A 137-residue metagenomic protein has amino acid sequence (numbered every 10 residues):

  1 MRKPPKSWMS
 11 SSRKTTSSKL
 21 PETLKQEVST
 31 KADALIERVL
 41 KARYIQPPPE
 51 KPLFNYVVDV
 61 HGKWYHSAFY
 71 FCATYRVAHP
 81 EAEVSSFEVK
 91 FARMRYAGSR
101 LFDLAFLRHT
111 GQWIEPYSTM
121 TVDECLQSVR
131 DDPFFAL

Functional and structural regions predicted by a protein language model:
P5-H79: Negatively charged, low-complexity tracts enriched in Asp/Glu with abundant Ser/Thr
E22, V84, G111-E115: Short, charged/polar micro-motifs that form catalytic or ligand-binding hotspots
R43, E88, L137: Functionally constrained cores in energy, signaling, and assembly domains
Y65, S85-E88, T119: Generic alpha-helical scaffold signal
Y70-F102: Short, conserved beta-strand/beta-arch hydrophobic-aromatic motifs that form part of recognition grooves or interface
R93-L137: Short, compact, well-ordered microdomains
